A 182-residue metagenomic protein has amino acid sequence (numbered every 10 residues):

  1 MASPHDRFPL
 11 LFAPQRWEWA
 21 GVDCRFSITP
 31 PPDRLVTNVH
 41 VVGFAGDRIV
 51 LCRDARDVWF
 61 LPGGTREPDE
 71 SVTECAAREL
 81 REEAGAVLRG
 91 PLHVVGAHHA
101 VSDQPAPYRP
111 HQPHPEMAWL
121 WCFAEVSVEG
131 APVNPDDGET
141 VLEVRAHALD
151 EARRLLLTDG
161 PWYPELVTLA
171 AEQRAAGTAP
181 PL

Functional and structural regions predicted by a protein language model:
M1-H40: Acidic, metal-coordinating catalytic segment for phosphate/diphosphate chemistry, firing primarily on the Nudix
L11-A13, D150-A152, P161, L182: Charged, low-complexity C-terminal accessory regions
P32-L35, A55, D69-E74: Alpha-helix initiation and capping sites
V36-W59, G63: A glycine-rich, hydrophobic loop/mini-helix early in the fold
W59-L61, D69, P164: A short local loop/turn or secondary-structure capping micro-motif enriched for an aromatic residue
R66-D159: Unchanged
L157-L182: Charged phosphate-binding loop/patch that engages nucleotide di/tri-phosphates or the phosphate backbone of nucleic
